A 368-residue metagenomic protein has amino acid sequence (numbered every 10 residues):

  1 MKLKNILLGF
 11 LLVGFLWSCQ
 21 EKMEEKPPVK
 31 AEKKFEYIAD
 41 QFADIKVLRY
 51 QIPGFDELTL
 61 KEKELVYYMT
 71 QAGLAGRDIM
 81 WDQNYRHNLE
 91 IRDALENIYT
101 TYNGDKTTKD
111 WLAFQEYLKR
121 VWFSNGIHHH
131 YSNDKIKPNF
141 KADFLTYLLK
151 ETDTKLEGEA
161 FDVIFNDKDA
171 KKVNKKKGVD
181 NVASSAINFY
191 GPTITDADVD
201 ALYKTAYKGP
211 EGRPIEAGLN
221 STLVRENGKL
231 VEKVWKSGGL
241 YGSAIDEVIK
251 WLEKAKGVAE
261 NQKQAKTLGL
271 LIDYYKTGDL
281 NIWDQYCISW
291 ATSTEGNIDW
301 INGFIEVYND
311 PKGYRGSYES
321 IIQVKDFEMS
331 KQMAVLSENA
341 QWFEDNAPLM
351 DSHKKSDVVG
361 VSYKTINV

Functional and structural regions predicted by a protein language model:
K2-G9: Sec-dependent signal peptide recognition, specifically the positively charged N-region followed immediately by
F15-S18: C-terminal motif of bacterial Sec signal peptides marking the signal peptidase cleavage site
Q20-K22: Bacterial signal peptide processing site
K30-A94: N-terminal-proximal low-complexity accessory segments that begin disordered and transition into the first
G54, E62, M69-R77, L95-Y102 (+5 more regions): Sec/Tat-exported extracytoplasmic proteins
R77-D82, K106-T107, K263-L268: Surface-exposed patches in mature extracellular/periplasmic domains of secreted proteins
W81, R86-E116: Post-signal peptide N-terminal segment of secreted/secretory-pathway proteins
Q115-V368: Contiguous, non-catalytic segments that form substrate-binding/exosite surfaces or channel walls
